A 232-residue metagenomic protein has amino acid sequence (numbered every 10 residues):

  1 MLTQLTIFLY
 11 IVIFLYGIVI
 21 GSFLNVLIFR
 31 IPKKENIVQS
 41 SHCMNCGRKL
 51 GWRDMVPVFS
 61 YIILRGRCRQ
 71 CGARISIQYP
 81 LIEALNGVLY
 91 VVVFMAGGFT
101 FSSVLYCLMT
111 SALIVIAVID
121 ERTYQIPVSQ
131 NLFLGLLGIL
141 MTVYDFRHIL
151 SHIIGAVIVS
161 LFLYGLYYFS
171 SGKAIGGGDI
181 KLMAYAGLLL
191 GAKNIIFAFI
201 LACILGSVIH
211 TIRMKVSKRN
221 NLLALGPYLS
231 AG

Functional and structural regions predicted by a protein language model:
M1-V19, F94-M95, M141-D145, G232: Hydrophobic alpha-helical transmembrane segments
T6-F14, Y79, E83, S102 (+6 more regions): Residue-level signature of transmembrane alpha-helical entry/exit and packing/kink sites in multi-pass membrane
S22-Y79: Membrane-proximal soluble regions of multi-pass membrane proteins
F23, E83-A96, L137-L140: Membrane-embedded alpha-helical segments in integral membrane proteins
V93-L105: Transmembrane helix-loop-helix
V104, L108-S207, T211: Functional transmembrane core segments of multi-pass inner-membrane proteins
T211-G232: Interfacial loop-to-transmembrane junctions
